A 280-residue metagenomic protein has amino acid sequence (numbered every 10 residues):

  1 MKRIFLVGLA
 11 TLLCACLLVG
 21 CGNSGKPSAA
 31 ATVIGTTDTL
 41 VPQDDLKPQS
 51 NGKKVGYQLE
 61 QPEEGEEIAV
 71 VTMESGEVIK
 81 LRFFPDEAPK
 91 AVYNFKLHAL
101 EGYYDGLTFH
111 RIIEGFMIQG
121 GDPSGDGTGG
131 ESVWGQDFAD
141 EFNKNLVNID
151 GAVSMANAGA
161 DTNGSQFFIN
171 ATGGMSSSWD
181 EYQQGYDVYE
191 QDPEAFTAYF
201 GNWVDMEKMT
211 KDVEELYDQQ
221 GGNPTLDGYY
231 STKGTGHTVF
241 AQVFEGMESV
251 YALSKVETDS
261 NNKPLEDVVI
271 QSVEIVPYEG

Functional and structural regions predicted by a protein language model:
M1-A10: Positively charged n-region of N-terminal signal peptides that target proteins for export
T11-A15: Alpha-helical transmembrane segments
C16-G20: C-terminal motif of bacterial Sec signal peptides marking the signal peptidase cleavage site
C21-G280: Cyclophilin-like peptidyl-prolyl cis-trans isomerases
